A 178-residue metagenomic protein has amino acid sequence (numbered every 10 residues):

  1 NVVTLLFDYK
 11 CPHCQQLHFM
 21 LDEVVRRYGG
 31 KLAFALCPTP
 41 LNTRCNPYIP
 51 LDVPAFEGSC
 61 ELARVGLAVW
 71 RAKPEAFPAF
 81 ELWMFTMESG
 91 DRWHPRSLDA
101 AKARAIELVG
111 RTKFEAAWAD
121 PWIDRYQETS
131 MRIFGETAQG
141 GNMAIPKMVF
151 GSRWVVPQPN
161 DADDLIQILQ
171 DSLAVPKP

Functional and structural regions predicted by a protein language model:
T4-Y9, Q15-A103, G140: Structural alpha/beta surface segment adjacent to cysteine/selenocysteine redox centers across thiol/disulfide enzymes
L5-F7, D22-V25, L98-P178: C-terminal cap of thioredoxin/glutaredoxin-like
